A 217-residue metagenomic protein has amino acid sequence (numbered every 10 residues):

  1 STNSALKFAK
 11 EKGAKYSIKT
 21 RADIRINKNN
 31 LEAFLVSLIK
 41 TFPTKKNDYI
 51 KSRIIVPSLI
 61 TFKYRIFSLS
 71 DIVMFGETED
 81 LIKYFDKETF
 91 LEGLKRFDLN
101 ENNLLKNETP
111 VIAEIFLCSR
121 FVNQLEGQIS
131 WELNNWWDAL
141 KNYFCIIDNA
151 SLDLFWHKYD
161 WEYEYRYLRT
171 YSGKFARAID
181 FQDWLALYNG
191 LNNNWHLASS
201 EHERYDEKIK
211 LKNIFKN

Functional and structural regions predicted by a protein language model:
S1-N217: ER/Golgi luminal nucleotide-sugar-dependent glycosyltransferases, focusing on the catalytic module
